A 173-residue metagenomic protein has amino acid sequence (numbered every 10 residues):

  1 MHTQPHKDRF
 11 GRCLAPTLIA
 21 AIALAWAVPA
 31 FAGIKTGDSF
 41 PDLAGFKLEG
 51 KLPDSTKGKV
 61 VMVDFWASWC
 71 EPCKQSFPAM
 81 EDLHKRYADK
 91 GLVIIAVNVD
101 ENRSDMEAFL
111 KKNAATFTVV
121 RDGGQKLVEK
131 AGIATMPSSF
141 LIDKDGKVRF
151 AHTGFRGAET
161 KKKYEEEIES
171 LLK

Functional and structural regions predicted by a protein language model:
H2-L18: Bacterial N-terminal signal peptides that target proteins for export
I19-A20, A30: Cleavable N-terminal signal peptides
S39-V61: A short beta-strand-turn-helix
K59-V61, F65-W69, T135: Short pre-active-site segment immediately N-terminal to redox-active cysteine/selenocysteine motifs in thiol-based
F65-D82: Conserved redox-active cysteine motifs that mediate thiol-disulfide chemistry, especially di-cysteine Cys-X(1-2)-Cys
G91-R103, F117-G124: Thiol-based oxidoreductase modules, predominantly thioredoxin-like and allied folds used for disulfide exchange
F109-T116, G123-E167: Thiol/disulfide oxidoreductase modules built on the thioredoxin-like
